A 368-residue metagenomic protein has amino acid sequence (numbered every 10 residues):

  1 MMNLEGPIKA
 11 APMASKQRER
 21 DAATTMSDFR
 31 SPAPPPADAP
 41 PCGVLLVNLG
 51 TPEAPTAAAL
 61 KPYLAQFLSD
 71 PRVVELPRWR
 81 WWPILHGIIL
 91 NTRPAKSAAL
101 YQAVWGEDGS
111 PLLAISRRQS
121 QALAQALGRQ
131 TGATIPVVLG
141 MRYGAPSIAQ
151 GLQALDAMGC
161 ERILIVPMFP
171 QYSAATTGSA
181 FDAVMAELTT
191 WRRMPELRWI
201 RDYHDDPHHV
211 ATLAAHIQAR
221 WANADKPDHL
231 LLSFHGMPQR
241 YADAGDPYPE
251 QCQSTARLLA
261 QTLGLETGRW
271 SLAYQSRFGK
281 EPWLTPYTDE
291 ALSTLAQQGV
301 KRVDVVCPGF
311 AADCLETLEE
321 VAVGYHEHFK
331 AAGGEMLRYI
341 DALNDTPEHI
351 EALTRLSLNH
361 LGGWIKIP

Functional and structural regions predicted by a protein language model:
Q17-R20: Cationic, low-complexity basic patches in intrinsically disordered or flexible, solvent-exposed regions
T24-P368: Active-site-proximal alpha-helix that buttresses catalytic centers in soluble enzyme cores
